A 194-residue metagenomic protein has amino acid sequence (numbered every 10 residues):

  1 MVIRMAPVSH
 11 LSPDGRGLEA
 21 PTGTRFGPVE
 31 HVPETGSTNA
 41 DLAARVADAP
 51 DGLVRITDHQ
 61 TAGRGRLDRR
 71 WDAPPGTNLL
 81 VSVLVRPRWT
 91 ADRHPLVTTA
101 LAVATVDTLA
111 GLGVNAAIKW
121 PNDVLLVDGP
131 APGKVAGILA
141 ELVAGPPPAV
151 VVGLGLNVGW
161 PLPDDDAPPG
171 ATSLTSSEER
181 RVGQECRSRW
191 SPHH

Functional and structural regions predicted by a protein language model:
M1-G111, P130-P132: N-terminal lobe of the biotin/lipoate ligase/transferase fold
V2-L11, A91-A116, V127-R187: Long, positively charged amphipathic alpha-helical accessory segments at protein N-termini or as interdomain linkers
